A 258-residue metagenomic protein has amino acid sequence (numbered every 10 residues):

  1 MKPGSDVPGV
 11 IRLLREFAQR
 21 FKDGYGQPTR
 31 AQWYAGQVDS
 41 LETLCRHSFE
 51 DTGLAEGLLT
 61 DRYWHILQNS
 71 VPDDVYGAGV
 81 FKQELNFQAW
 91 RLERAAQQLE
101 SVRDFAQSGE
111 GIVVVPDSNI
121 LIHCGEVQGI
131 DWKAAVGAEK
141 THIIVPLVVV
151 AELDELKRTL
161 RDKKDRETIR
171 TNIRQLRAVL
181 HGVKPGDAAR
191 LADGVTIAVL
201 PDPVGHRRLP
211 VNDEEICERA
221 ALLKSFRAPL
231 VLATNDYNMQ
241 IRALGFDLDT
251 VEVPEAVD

Functional and structural regions predicted by a protein language model:
M1-N86: Charged interaction/catalytic cores of defense and host-pathogen modules
M1-Q19, L44, R103-V231, Y237-D258: Active-site-proximal, substrate-binding regions of enzyme catalytic domains and RNA-binding/basic surfaces
G24, P28, S40-L41, V71 (+5 more regions): Residue-level detector of solvent-exposed, low-hydrophobicity positions
P72-E110: Long amphipathic alpha-helical scaffold segments
